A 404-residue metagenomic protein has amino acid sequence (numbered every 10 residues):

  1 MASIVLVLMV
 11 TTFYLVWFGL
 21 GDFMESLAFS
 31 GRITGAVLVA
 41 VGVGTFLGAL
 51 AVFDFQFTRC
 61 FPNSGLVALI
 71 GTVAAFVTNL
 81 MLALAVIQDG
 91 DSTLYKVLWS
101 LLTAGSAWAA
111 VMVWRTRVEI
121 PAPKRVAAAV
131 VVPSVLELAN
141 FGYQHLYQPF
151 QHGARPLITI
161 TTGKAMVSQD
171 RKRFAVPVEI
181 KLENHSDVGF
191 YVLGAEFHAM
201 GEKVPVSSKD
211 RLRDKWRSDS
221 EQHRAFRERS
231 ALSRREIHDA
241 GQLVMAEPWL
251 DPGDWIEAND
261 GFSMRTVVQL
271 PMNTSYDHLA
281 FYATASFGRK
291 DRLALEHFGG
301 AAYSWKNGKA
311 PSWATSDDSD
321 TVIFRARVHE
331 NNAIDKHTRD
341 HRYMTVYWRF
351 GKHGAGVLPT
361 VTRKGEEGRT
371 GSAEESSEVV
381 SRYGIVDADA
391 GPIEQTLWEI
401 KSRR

Functional and structural regions predicted by a protein language model:
M1-V67: Membrane-anchoring hydrophobic segments
V37-G44, F55-T116: Membrane-embedded alpha-helical segments of integral membrane proteins
T78, R292-R404: Acidic, serine/threonine- and proline-rich intrinsically disordered appendage/tail regions
I120-F150: Internal/C-terminal transmembrane anchor helices
A139-K172: Low-complexity, acidic Ser/Thr/Pro/Gly-rich terminal tails and inter-domain linkers that flank the onset of structured
I180-S186: Asparagine-centered strand-capping/turn motif at beta-strand->loop junctions
D187-E196, S208: Short, hydrophobic/aromatic beta-strand segments
R211-S275: Intrinsically disordered, low-complexity Pro/Gly/Ser/Thr-rich segments with frequent PxxP/GP/PP motifs and embedded
